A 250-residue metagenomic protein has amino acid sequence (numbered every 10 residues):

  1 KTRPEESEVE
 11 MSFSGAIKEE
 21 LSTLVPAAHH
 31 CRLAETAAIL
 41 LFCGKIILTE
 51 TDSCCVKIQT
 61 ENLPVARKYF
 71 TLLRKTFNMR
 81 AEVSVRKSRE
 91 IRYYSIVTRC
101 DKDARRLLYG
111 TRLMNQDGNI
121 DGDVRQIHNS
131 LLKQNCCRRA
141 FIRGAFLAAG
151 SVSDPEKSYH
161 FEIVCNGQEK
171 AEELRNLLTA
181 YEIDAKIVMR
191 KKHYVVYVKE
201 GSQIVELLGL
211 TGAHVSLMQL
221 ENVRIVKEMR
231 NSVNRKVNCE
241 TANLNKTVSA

Functional and structural regions predicted by a protein language model:
K1-E10: Short, Lys/Arg-enriched N-terminal segments with co-localized hydrophobic residues within the first ~10-30 amino acids
E10-C55, Q59-Y69, L73: N-terminal, positively charged regions that mediate nucleic acid binding
F42, D184, V195, K199 (+2 more regions): Short, surface-exposed, charged/polar-biased interaction segments
E50-D52, T60-R67, T71-E221: DNA-contacting interfaces and partner/effector-binding or oligomerization modules in DNA-centric proteins
L210-A250: Extended mid-to-C-terminal alpha-helical interaction segments
